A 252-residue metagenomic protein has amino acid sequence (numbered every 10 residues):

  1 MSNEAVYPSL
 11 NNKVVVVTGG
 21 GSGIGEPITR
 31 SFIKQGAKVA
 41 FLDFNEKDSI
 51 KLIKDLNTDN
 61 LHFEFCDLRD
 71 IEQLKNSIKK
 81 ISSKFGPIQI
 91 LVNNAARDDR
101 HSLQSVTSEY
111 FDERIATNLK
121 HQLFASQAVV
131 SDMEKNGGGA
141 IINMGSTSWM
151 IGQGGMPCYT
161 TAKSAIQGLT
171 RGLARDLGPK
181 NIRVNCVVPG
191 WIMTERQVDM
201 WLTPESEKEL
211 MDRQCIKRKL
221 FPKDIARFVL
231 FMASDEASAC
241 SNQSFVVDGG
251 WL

Functional and structural regions predicted by a protein language model:
G21-S22: Conserved glycine-rich cofactor-binding loop
S102-I115, L210: Substrate-binding pocket helix/loop in short-chain dehydrogenase/reductase
V106, G152-T160, G172, Q197: Active-site loop-to-helix junction immediately N-terminal to the catalytic Tyr of the SDR YXXXK motif in Rossmann-fold
L123, G138, K219-V247, L252: C-terminal substrate-recognition "lid" of short-chain dehydrogenase/reductases
S126, A162, T170: Active-site helix of classical SDR
S131, R175-P179, S238: Alpha-helical segment proximal to the catalytic Tyr-Lys
S146: Residue(s) in the substrate-gating loop at a strand-loop-helix junction that position the organic substrate next
